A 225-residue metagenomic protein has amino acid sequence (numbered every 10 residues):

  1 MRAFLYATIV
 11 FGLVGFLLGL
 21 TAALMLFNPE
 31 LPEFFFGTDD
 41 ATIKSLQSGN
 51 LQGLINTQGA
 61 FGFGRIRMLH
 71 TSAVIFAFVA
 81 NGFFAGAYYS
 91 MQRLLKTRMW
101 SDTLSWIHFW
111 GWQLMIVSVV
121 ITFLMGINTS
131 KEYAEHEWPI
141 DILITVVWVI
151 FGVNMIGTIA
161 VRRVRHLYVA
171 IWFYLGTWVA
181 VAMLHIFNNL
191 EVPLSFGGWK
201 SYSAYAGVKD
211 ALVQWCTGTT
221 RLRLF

Functional and structural regions predicted by a protein language model:
R2-E30, A41-T97, D102-G126, P139-I159 (+2 more regions): Hydrophobic cores of alpha-helical transmembrane segments in multi-pass integral membrane proteins
E33-F35: Charge-rich, acidic-biased intrinsically disordered regions
G126-E132: Transmembrane helix-loop junctions at the membrane interface of multipass transporters and ion channels
T158-H166: Inter-helical turn/loop segments and adjacent helix faces that build the functional surface of alpha-helical bundle
F196-D210: Short, flexible helix-coil linker/hinge segments at the edges of structured domains or between repeats
